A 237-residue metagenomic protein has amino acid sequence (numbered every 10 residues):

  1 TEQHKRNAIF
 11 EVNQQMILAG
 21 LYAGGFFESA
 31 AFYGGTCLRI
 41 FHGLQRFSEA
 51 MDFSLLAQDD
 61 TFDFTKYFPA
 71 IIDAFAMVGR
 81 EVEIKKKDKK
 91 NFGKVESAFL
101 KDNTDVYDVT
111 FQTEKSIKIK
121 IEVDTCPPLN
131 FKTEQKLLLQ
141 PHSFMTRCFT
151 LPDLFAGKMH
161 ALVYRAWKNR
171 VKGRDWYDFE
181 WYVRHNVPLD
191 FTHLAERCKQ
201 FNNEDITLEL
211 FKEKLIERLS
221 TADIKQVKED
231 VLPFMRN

Functional and structural regions predicted by a protein language model:
T1-A30, F41, L56-N237: Structured mid-to-C-terminal alpha-helical surface segments
Y33-T36: Glycine-rich beta-strand-to-loop/alpha-helix junction loops that act as flexible
R39-F47: Short glycine-biased active-site loop of nucleotidyltransferases that positions the nucleotide triphosphate and helps
